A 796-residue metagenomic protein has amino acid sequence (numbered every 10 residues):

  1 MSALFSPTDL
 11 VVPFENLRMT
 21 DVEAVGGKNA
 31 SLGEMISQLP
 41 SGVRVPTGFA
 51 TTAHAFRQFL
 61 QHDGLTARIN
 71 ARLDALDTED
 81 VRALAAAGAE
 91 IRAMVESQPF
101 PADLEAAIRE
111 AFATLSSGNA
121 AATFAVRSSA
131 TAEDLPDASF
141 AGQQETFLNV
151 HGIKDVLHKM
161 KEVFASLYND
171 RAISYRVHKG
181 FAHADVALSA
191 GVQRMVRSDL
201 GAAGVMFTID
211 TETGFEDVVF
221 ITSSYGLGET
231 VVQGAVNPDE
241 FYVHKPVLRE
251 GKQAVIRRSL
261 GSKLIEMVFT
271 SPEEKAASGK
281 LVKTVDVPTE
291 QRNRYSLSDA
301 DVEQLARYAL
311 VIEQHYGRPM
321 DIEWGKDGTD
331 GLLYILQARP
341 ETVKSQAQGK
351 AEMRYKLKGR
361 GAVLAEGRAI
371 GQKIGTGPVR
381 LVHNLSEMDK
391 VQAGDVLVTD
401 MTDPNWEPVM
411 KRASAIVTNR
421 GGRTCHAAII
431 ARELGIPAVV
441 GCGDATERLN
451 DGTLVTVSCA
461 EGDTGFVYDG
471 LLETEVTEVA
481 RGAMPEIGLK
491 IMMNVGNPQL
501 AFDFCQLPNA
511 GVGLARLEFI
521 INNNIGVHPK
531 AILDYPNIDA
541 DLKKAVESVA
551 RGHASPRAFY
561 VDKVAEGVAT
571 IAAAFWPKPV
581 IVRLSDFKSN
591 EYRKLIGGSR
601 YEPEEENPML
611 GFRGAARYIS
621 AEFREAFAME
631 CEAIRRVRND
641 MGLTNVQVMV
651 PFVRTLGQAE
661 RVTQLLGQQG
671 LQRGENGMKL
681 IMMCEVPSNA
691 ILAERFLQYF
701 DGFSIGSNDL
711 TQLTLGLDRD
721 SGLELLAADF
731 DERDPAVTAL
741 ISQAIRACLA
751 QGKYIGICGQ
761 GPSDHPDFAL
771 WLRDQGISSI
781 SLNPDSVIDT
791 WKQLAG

Functional and structural regions predicted by a protein language model:
M1-G191, T289-A300, L305-Y308, E313 (+11 more regions): N-terminal beta-alpha lobe that positions the nucleotide/phosphoryl donor in ATP/NTP-coupled carboxylate activation
M19-D21, T51-R57, R92-E96, G180 (+4 more regions): Conserved short loop/turn motifs at secondary-structure junctions
T66, T329, V343-S345, L364-R368 (+3 more regions): Acidic, glycine-rich flexible loop/linker segments
F112, N119-A125, A130-F140, Q144-L148 (+5 more regions): Conserved alpha/beta-domain cores
F140-S174, S198-E274, L336-R368, R412-N419 (+5 more regions): Extended active-site and interfacial segments that coordinate phosphate-rich ligands in large catalytic machineries
G142, G317-T342: Conserved metal-phosphate-binding beta-hairpin within the catalytic cores of diverse ATP-dependent phosphoryl-transfer
V218-D321, K326-T329, A365-T376, A393 (+6 more regions): Conserved catalytic alpha/beta cores of large enzymes that bind or transform nucleotide phosphates and polynucleotides
